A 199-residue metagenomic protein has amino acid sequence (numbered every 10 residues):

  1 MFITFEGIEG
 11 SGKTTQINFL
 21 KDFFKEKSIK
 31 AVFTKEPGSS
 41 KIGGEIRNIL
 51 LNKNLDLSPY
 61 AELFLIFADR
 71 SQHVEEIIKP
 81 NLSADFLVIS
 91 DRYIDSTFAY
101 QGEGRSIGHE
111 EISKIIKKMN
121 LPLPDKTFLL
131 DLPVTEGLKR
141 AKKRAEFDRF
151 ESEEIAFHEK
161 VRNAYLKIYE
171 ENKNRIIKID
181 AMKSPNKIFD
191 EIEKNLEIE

Functional and structural regions predicted by a protein language model:
F2: Walker A (P-loop) ATP-phosphate-binding motif of ABC ATPase nucleotide-binding domains
F5: Hydrophobic anchor at the beta1->P-loop junction of P-loop NTPases
G10: Walker A (P-loop) phosphate-binding loop of P-loop NTPases
K13: Conserved lysine of the Walker
Q16: Hydrophobic positions on the alpha1 helix immediately C-terminal to the Walker A/P-loop
K21, T135-E199: NTP-dependent small-molecule kinase module
I29-N120: ATP-dependent small-molecule kinase phosphotransfer cores that center on conserved nucleotide phosphate-binding segments
R92-N163: A glycine- and Lys/Arg-enriched "phosphate-lid" helix/loop adjacent to the NTP-binding pocket of small-molecule kinases
